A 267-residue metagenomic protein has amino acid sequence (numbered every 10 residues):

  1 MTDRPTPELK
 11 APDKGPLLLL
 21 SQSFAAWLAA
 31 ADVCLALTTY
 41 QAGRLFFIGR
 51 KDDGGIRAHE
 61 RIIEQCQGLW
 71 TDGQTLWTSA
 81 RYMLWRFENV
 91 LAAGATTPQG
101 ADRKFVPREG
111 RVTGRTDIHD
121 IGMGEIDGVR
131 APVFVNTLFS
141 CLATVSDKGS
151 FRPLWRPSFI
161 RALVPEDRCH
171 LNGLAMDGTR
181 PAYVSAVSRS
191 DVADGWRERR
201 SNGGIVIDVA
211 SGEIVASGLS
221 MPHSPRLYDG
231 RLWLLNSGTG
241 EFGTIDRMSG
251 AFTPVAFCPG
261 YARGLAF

Functional and structural regions predicted by a protein language model:
T2-F267: Sequence-structural signature of mature extracellular/luminal beta-sheet repeat domains, prominently beta-propellers
